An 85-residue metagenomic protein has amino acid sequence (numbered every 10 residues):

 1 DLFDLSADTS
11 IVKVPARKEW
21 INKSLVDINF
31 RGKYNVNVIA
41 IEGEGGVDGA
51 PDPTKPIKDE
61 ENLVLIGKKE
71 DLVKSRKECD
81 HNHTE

Functional and structural regions predicted by a protein language model:
D1-N22: Flexible, Lys/Arg-rich cytosolic regulatory linkers and terminal tails that connect or flank
I21-E85: Cytosolic Rossmann-like ligand/nucleotide-binding regulatory domains
